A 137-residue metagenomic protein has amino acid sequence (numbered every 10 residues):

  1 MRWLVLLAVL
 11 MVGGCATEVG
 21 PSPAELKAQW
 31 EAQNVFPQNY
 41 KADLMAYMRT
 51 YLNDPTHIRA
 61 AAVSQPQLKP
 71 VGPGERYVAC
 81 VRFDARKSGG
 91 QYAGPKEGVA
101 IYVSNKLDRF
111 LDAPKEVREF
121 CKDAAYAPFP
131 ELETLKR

Functional and structural regions predicted by a protein language model:
M1-L4: Positively charged n-region of N-terminal signal peptides that target proteins for export
M11-G14: C-terminal motif of bacterial Sec signal peptides marking the signal peptidase cleavage site
A16-R137: Cystatin/cathelin-like cysteine-protease inhibitor module
